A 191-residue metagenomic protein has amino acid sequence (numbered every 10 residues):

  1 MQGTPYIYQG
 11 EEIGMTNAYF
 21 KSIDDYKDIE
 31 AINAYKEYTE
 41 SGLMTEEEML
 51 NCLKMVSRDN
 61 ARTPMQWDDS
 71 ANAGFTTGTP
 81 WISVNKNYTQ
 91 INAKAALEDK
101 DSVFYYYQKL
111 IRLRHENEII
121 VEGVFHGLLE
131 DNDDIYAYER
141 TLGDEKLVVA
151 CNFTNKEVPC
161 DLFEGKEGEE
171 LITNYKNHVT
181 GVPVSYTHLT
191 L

Functional and structural regions predicted by a protein language model:
M1-L147, F153-V158: Loop/helix patches that line or flank the sugar-binding groove of alpha-linked glycan CAZymes
N60, H115, E167, N174-H178: Residue-level signal for pocket-adjacent positions within structured domains
V121, F125, F163-K166, V179: Intrinsically disordered, low-complexity segments enriched in small/polar residues
E157-Y175: Beta-strand-rich binding/interaction modules
H178-Y186: Short, intrinsically disordered, charge-balanced linker/junction segments flanking boundaries in proteins
T187-L191: Conserved small/polar residues in nucleotide/adenosyl-binding loops
